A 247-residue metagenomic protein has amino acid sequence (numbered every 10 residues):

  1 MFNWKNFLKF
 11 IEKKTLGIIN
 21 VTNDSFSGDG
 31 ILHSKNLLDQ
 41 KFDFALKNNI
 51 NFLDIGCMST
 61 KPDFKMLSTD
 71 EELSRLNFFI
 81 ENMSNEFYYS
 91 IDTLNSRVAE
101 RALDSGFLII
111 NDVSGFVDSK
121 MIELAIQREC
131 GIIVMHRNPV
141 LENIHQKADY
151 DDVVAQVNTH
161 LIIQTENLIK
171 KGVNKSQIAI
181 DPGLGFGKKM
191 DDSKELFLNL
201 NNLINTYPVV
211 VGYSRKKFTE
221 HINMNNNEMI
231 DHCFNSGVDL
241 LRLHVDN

Functional and structural regions predicted by a protein language model:
M1-G28, E166-V173: N-terminal amphipathic alpha-helix/helix-capping segment at the start of soluble metabolic enzymes
F2-W4, G17, S25-L38, P62-N82 (+5 more regions): Active-site-adjacent loop and "lid" segments of alpha/beta metabolic enzymes
L16, I50, Y88, L108 (+1 more regions): Hydrophobic "anchor" residues on beta-strands that sit immediately upstream of conserved functional sites
I19, A45, N49, L53 (+4 more regions): Conserved, mostly hydrophobic/aromatic
T22, L53-M58, V134-H136, A179-L184 (+1 more regions): Short beta-strands and strand-loop turn motifs
Q40-M58, L240: Catalytic domains of carbohydrate-active enzymes, especially glycoside hydrolases
N49, G106, G172, G237: Conserved functional loop/turn residues at catalytic and ligand-binding sites
Q156-S176: CE4/NodB-like, metal-dependent polysaccharide N-deacetylase domain that modifies extracellular/periplasmic N-acetylated
